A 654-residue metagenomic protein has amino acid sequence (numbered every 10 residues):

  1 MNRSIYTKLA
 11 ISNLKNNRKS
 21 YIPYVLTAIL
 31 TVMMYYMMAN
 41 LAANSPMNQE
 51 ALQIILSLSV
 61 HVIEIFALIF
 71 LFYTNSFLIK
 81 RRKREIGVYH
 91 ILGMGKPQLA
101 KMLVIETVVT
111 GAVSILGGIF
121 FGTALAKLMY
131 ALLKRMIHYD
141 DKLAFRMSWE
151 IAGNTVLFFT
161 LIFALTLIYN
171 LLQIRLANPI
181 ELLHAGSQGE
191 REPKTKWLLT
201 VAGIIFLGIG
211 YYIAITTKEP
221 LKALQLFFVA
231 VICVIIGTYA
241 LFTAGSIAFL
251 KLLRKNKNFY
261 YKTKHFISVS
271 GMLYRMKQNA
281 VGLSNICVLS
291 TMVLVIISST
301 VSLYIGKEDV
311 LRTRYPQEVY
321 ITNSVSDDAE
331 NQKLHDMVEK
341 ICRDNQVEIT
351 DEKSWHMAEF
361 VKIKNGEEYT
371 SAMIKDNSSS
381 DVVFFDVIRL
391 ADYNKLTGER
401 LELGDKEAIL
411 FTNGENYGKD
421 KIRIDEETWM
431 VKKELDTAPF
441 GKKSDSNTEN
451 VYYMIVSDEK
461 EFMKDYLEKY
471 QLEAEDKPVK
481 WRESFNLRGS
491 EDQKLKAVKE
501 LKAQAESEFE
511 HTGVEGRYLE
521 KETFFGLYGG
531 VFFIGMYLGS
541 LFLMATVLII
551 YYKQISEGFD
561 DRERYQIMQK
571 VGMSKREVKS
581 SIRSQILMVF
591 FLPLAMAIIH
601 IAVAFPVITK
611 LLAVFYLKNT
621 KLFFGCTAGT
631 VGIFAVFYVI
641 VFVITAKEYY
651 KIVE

Functional and structural regions predicted by a protein language model:
M1-V32, E192-W197, F206, F242-S290 (+2 more regions): N-terminal Sec/SRP start-transfer signal
R3-I5, L176-E190, F559, Y650-E654: Short cytosolic juxtamembrane segments of multi-pass membrane proteins
K19-S45, A51-G87, T107-F121, V201-A202 (+5 more regions): Hydrophobic alpha-helical transmembrane segments of multi-pass inner-membrane transport and secretion
L41-E50, I119-I151, G208-L226, P593-E654: Short helix-loop junctions at transmembrane helix boundaries
V109-L253: Hydrophobic alpha-helical segments
K196-A214, Q225-F249, V281-R314, E318-I321 (+3 more regions): Hydrophobic transmembrane helix bundles of membrane-integrated enzymes that assemble and modify cell-envelope
V310-S324, A329-M544: Basic-flanked hydrophobic alpha-helices used for secretion and membrane insertion
